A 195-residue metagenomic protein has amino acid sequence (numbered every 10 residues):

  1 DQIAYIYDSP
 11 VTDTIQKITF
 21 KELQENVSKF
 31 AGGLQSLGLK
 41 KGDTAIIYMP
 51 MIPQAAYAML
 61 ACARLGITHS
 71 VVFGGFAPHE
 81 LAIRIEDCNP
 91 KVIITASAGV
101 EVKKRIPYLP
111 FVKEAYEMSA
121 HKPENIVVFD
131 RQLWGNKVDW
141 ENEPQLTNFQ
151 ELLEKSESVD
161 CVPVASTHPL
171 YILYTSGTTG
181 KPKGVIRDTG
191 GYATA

Functional and structural regions predicted by a protein language model:
D1-I18, E25, K29, Y116 (+4 more regions): N-lobe entry segment of adenylate-forming
I3, I126-F129, W140-Y174, K181 (+1 more regions): Conserved pre-ATP/AMP-binding loop-to-beta segment of ANL
A4-M59, Q145-E151, G190: Conserved AMP-binding/adenylate-forming core of the ANL superfamily
S28-G32, E86, G180: Solvent-exposed alpha-helix faces
A45, C62, P169, T175-T178: Conserved S/T- and glycine-rich ATP-binding loop of Class I adenylate-forming
Q54-A55, G75-E80, A193: Short acidic loop-to-helix transition motifs that present clustered carboxylates
R64-E151: Structural core segment of the AMP-binding/adenylate-forming
D188-A195: Short, intrinsically disordered, charge-balanced linker/junction segments flanking boundaries in proteins
